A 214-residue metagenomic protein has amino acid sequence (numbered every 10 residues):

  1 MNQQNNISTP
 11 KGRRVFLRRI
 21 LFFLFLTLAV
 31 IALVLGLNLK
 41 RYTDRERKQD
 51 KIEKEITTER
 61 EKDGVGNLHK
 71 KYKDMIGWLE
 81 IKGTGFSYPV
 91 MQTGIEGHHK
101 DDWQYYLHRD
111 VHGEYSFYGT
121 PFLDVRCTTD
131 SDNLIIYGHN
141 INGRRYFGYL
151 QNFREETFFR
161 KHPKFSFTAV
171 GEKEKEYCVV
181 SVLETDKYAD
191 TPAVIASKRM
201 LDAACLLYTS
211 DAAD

Functional and structural regions predicted by a protein language model:
N2-D63: N-terminal membrane-targeting segments
Q4-S8, R126, A213: Intrinsic disorder/low-complexity detector
K51, Y149, R199-M200: Exposed alpha-helical structural elements
T57-W78: Short extracytoplasmic
K71-V182: Cell wall/extracellular polymer interaction/catalysis modules
Y177, S181-L207: Acidic, glycine-rich loop-and-strand cores that form catalytic or ligand-binding grooves in diverse globular domains
Y208-D214: Conserved small/polar residues in nucleotide/adenosyl-binding loops
